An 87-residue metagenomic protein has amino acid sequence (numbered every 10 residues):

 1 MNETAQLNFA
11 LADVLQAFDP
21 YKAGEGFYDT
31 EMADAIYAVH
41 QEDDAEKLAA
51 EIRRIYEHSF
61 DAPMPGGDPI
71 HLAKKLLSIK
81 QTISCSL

Functional and structural regions predicted by a protein language model:
M1-L87: Charged, amphipathic alpha-helical regulatory modules used for macromolecular assembly or allosteric control
